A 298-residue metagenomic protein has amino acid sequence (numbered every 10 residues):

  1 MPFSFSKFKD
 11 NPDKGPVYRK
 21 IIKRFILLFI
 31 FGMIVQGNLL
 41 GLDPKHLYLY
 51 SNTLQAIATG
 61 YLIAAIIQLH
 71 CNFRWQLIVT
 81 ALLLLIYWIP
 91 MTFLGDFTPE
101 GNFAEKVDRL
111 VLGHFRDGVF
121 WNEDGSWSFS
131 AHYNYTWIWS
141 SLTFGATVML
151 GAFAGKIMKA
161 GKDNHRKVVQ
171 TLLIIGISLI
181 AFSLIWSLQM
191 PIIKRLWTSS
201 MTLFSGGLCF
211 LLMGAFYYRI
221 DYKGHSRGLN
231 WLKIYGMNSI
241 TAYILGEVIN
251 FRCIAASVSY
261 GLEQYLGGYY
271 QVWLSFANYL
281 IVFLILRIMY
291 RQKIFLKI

Functional and structural regions predicted by a protein language model:
M1-I298: Alpha-helical transmembrane segments and their immediate juxtamembrane cytosolic regions
